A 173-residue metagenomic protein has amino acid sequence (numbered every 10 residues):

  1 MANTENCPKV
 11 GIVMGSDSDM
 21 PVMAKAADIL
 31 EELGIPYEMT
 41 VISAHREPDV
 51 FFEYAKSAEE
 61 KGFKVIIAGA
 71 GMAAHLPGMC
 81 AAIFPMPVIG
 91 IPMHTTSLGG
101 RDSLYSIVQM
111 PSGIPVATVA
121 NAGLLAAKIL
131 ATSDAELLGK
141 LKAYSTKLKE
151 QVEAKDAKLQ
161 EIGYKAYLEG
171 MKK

Functional and structural regions predicted by a protein language model:
M1-C7, K173: Basic/polar N-terminal segments that are highly enriched at the extreme N-terminus, encompassing both cleavable
E5-R46: Glycine-rich phosphate/diphosphate-binding loop of Rossmann-like nucleotide-binding domains
D19-M23, E47-F51, A70-M79, L98-R101 (+1 more regions): Short glycine/serine/threonine-rich phosphate/pyrophosphate-binding segments that cradle anionic phosphate groups
L33-F63, A157: Active-site rim loops that border cofactor/substrate pockets in soluble metabolic enzymes
Y54-P92: Glycine-rich phosphate-binding loop
L98-K140: Short, glycine-/small-residue-rich phosphate/pyrophosphate-handling segment
S133-K173: Glycine-rich phosphate/pyrophosphate-binding loop and the adjoining helix
